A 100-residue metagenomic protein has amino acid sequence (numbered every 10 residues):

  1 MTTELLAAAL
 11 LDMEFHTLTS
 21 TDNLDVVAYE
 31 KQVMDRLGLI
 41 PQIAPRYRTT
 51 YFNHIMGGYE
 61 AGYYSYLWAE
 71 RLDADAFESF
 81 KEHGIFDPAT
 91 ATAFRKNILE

Functional and structural regions predicted by a protein language model:
M1-E100: C-terminal, non-catalytic "cap/extension" segments appended to globular domains
